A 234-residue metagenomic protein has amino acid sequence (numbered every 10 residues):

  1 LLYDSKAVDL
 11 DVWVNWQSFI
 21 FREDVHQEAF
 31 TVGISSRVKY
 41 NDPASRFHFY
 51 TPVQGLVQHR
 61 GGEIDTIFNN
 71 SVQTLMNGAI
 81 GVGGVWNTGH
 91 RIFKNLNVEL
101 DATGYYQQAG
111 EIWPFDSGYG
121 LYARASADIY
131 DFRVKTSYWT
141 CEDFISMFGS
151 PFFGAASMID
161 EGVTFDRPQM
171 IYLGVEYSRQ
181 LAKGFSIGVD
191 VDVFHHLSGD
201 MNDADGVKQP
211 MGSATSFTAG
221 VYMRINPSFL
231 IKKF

Functional and structural regions predicted by a protein language model:
L1, F30-I34, M76-V82, Y119-A123 (+2 more regions): Hydrophobic, lipid-facing positions within transmembrane beta-strands of outer-membrane proteins
L2-R37: Surface-exposed coil loops of outer-membrane beta-barrel proteins
S5, V14-I20, G55-G61, W86 (+6 more regions): Transmembrane beta-strands of outer-membrane beta-barrel pores
A7, R37-P52, N87-N97, Y130-K135 (+2 more regions): Short loop/turn motifs that connect adjacent beta-strands in outer-membrane beta-barrel proteins
E23-A29, F68-M76, I112-S117, G162-R167 (+1 more regions): Replace "Gram-negative outer membrane beta-barrel proteins" with "bacterial and organellar outer membrane beta-barrel
N69-Y130: Elongated scaffolding segments in large macromolecular assemblies, built predominantly from amphipathic alpha-helices
I112-F115, Y119, Y130-M201: Outer membrane beta-barrel transmembrane domains
S213-F234: Outer-membrane beta-barrel "beta-signal"
